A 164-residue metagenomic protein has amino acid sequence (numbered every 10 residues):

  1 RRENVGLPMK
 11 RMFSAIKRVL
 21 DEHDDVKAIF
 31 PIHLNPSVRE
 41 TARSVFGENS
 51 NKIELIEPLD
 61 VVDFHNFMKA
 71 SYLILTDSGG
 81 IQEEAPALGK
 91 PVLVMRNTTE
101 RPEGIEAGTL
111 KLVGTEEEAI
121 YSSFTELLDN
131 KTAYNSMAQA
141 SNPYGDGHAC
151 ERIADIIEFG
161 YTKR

Functional and structural regions predicted by a protein language model:
R1-F30, N35-R164: Nucleotide-activated sugar donor-binding and catalytic core shared by glycosyltransferases and related lipid-linked
